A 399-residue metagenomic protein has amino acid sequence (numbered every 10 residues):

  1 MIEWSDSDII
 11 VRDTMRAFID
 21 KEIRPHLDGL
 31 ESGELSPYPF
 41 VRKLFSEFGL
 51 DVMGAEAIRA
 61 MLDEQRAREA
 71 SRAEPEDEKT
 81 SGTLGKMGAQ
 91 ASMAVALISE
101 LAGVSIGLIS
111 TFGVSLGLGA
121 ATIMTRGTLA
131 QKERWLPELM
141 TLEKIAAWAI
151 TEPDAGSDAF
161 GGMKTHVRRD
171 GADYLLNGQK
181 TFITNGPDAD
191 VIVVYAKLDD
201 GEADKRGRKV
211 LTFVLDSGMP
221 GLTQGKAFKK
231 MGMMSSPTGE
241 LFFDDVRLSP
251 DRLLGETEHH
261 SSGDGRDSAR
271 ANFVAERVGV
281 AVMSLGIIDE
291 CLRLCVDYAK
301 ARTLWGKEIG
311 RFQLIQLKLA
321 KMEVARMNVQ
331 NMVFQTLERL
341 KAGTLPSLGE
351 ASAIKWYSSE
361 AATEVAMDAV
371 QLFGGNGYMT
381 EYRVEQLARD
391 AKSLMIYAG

Functional and structural regions predicted by a protein language model:
I2-W4, I10-V11, K86-G88, T223-M327 (+1 more regions): Glycine-rich beta->alpha junctions and the first turn(s) of the following alpha-helix
R24-S32, V296, K300-K307, E323-Y357 (+1 more regions): C-terminal helix-coil-helix/basic helical segment that borders enzyme active sites and/or dimer interfaces and provides
G49-E143, N185-V191, L340, R389-K392: Internal helix-loop-helix
K86, D154-D158, F182-N185, D204 (+1 more regions): Short Gly/Pro-enriched turn/cap motifs at secondary-structure boundaries
L97, L118, A271, F373-G399: Glycine-rich phosphate/cofactor-binding loops in nucleotide/flavin-utilizing enzymes
L142-T151: A short, Trp-centered hydrophobic/proline-enriched beta-strand micro-motif
T165-R168: A structural signal for short hydrophobic beta-strand segments in well-ordered beta-sheet cores
D173, N177-Q224: A short core secondary-structure module
